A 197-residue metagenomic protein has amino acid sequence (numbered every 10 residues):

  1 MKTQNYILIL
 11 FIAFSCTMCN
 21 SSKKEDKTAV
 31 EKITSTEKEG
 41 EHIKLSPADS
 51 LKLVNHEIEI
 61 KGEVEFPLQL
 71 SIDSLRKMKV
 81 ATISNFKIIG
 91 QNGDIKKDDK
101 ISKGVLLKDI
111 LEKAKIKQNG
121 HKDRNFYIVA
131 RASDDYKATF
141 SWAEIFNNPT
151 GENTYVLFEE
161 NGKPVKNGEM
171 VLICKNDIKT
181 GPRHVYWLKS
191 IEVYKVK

Functional and structural regions predicted by a protein language model:
K2-I9: Sec-dependent signal peptide recognition, specifically the positively charged N-region followed immediately by
I9-A13, I110: Generic signature of intrinsically disordered, low-complexity, basic-rich segments and short cationic peptides
F14-M18: C-terminal motif of bacterial Sec signal peptides marking the signal peptidase cleavage site
N20-K197: N-terminal intrinsically disordered, low-complexity segments enriched in P/E/S/T
